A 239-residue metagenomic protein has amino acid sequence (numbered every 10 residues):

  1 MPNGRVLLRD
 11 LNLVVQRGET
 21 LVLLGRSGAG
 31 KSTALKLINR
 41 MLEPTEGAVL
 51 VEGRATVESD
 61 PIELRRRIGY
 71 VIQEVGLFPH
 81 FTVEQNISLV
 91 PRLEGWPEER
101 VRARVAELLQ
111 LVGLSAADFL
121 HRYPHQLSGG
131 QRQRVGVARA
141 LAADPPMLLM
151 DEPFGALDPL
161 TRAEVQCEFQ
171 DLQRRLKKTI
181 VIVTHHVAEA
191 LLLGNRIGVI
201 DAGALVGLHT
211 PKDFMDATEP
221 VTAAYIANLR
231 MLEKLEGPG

Functional and structural regions predicted by a protein language model:
N39: Helix-to-loop junction immediately C-terminal to a conserved catalytic motif
T56-G69, L93, E98, F214-T218: ABC ATPase NBD coupling module
E84-R92, R102, A106, N195: Short helical segment in ABC ATPase nucleotide-binding domains corresponding to the A-loop/adjacent helical element
E99-D118, D171: Conserved ABC ATPase "signature" region
H125, A143: Conserved signature/switch motifs of ABC ATPase nucleotide-binding domains
L148-D151: Catalytic Walker B motif of ABC-type/P-loop ATPase nucleotide-binding domains
A202-G203: Conserved ABC ATPase "signature" C-loop
L208-H209: ABC ATPase "signature
